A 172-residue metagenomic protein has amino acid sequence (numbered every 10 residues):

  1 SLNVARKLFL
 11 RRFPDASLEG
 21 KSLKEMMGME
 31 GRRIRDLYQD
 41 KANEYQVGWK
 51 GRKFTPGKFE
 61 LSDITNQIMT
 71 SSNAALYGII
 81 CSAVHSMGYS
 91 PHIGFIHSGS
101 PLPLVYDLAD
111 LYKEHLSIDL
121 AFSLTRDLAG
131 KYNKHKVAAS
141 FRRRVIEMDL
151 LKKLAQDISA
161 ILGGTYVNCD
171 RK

Functional and structural regions predicted by a protein language model:
S1-K172: Active-site helix-to-loop segments that bind/position phosphate- or nucleotide-bearing substrates and donors across
